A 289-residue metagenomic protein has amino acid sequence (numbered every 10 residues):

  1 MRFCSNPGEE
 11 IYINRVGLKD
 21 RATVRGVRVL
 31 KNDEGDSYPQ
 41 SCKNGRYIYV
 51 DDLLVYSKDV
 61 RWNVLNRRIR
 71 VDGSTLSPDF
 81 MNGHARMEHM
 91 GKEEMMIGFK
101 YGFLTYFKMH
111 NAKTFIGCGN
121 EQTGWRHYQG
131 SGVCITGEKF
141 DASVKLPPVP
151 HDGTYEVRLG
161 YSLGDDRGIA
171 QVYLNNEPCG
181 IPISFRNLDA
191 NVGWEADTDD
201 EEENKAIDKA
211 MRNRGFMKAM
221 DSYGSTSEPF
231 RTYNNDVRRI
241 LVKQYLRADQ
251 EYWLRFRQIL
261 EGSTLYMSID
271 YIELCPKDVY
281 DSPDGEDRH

Functional and structural regions predicted by a protein language model:
M1-P7, G45, Y49-D52, E156 (+1 more regions): Beta-edge loop/turn motif
M1-S41: Aromatic/histidine-rich interaction motifs
N14-G26, L53-H289: Extracytoplasmic
D33-V55: A glycine-centered loop/beta-turn motif at secondary-structure junctions
